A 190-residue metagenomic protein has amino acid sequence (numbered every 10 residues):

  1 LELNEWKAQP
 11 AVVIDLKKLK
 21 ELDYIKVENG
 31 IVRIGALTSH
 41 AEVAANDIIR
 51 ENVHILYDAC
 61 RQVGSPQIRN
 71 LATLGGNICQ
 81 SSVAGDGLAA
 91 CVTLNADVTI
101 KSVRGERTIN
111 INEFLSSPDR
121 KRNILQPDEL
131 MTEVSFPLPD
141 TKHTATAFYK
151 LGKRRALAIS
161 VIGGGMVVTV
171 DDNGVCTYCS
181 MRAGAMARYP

Functional and structural regions predicted by a protein language model:
L1-P190: C-terminal structural segment of proteins
